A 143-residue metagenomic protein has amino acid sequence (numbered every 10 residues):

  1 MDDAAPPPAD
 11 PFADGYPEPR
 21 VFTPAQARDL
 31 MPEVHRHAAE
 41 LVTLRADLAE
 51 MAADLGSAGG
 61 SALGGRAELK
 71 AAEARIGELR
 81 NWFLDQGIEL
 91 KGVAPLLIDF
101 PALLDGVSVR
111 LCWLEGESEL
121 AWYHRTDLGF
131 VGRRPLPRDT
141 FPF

Functional and structural regions predicted by a protein language model:
M1-G56: Long, hydrophobic N-terminal alpha-helical segment
P7-A9, L69, L97-D99: Intrinsically disordered, low-complexity segments enriched in polar/charged residues with Gly/Pro, especially when
R20-V21, G77, D105: A generic "functional-site adjacency" signal
H37, L44, M51, A58 (+3 more regions): Amphipathic coiled-coil alpha-helices
A53, S57-G60, P95: Residue-level recognition of alpha-helical coiled-coils, specifically the heptad-repeat register on one helix face
D85, E89-F143: Glycine-rich, aromatic-bearing surface loops/beta-hairpins
